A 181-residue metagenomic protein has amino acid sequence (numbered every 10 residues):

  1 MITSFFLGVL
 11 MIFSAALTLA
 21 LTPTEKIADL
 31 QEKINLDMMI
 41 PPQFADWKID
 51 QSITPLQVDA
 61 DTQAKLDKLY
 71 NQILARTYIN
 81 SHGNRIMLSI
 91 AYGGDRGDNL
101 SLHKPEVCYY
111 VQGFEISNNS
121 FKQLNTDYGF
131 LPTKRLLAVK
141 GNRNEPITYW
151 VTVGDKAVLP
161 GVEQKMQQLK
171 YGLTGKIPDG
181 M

Functional and structural regions predicted by a protein language model:
I2-L19: Hydrophobic membrane-insertion alpha-helices, especially the h-region of bacterial N-terminal signal peptides
I2-T3, L21-P23, Q31-E32, A60-Q63 (+1 more regions): Short secondary-structure boundary micro-motifs
F13, L17, T24-K26, P55 (+2 more regions): Residue-level signal for well-ordered alpha-helical segments
L21-Q43: Alpha-helical transmembrane signal-anchor/signal-peptide segments
K48-Q51, P55-G175: Short, solvent-exposed recognition patches
